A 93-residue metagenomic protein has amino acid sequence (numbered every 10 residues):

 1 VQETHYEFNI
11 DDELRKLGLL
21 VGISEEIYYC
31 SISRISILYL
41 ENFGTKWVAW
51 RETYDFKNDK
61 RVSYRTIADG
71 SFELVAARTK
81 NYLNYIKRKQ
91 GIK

Functional and structural regions predicted by a protein language model:
V1-S33, R61, K93: Negatively charged, low-complexity tracts enriched in Asp/Glu with abundant Ser/Thr
S36-Y85: Intrinsically disordered, low-complexity regulatory segments enriched in Ser/Thr/Pro and charged residues
I86-K93: Acidic, proline/glycine-rich low-complexity IDRs
